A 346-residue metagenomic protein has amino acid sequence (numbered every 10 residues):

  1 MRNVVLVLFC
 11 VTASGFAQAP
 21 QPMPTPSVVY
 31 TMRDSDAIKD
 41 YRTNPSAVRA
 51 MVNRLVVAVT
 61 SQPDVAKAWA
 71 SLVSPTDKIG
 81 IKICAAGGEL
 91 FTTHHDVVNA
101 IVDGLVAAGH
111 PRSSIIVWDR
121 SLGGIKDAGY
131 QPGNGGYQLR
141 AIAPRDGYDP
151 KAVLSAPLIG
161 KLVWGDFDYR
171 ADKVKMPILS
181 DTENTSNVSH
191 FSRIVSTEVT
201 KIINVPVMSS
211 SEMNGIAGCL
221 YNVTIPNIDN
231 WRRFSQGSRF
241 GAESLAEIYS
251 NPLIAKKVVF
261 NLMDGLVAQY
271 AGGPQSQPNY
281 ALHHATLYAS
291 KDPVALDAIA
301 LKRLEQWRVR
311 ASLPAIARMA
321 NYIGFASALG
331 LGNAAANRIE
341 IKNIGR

Functional and structural regions predicted by a protein language model:
N3-T12: Sec-dependent N-terminal signal peptides
F9, V102-D103: A signal for specific C-terminal beta-sheet/loop modules enriched in small/flexible residues with GP/PG/PP motifs
S14-A17: Sec/Tat signal peptide C-region and signal peptidase I cleavage site
A19-P75, G88, T92-N99, V106-R346: Extended, low-polarity segments enriched in aliphatic/aromatic residues
